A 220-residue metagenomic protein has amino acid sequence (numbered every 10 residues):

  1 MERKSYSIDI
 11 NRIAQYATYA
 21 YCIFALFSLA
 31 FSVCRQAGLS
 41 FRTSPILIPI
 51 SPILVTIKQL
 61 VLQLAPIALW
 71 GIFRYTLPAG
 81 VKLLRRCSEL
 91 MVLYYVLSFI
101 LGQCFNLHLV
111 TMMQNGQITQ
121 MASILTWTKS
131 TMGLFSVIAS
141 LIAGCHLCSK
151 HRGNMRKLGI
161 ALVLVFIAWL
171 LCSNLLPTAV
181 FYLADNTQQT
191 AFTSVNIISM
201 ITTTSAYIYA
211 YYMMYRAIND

Functional and structural regions predicted by a protein language model:
M1-A17, N219: N-terminal juxtamembrane cytosolic/stromal segments of multi-pass membrane proteins
Q15-C22, K82-I100, K157-L171: Transmembrane alpha-helical segments of multi-pass membrane proteins
Y21-L39: Alpha-helical transmembrane segments of multi-pass membrane proteins
F27, R86, H146, L164-D220: C-terminal transmembrane-bundle signature of multipass membrane proteins, characterized by strong activation on
R35-S51, N106-W127, L175-S199: Interfacial non-cytosolic loop connecting adjacent transmembrane helices
I50-L64, S123-V137, F192-T204: Alpha-helical transmembrane segments of polytopic membrane proteins
R74-C87, L147-L158, N219-D220: Membrane-interface helix-boundary motifs at transmembrane edges
G133-I160, Y209-R216: Alpha-helical transmembrane segments in multipass membrane proteins, preferentially the mid-helix core
